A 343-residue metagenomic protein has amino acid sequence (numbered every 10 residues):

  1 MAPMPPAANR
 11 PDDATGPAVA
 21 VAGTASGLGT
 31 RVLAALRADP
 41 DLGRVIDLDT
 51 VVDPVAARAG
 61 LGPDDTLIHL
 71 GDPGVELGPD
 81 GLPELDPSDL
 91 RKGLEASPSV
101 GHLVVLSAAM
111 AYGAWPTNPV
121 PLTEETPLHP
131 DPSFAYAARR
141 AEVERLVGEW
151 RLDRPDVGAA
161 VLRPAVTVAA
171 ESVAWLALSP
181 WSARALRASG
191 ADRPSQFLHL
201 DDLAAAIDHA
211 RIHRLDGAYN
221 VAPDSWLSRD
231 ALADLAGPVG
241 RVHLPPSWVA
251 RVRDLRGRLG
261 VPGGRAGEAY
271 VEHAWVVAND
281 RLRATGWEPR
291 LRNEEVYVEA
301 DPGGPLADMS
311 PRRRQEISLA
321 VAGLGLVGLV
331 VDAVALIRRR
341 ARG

Functional and structural regions predicted by a protein language model:
P3, R292-G343: Amphipathic terminal alpha-helices
G16-A38: N-terminal Rossmann NAD(P)H-binding glycine-rich loop of SDR-like oxidoreductase domains
V51-A96, A114: NAD(P)H-binding glycine-rich loop region in Rossmannoid oxidoreductase-like domains and their noncatalytic homologs
R91-A135: Conserved Rossmann-fold NAD(P)-dependent oxidoreductase catalytic core, especially the SDR/UDP-sugar
D131-A160: Active-site Tyr-X1-5-Lys
W150-Q196: NAD(P)-dependent short-chain dehydrogenase/reductase
A206-A266, D301, A307-Q315, I337-R342: Mid/C-terminal beta-alpha module of Rossmann-like enzyme folds, strongest in SDR-family dehydrogenases/epimerases
L259-P289: Conserved C-terminal active-site "lid" loop/helix of NAD(P)H-dependent oxidoreductases that clamps the redox cofactor
